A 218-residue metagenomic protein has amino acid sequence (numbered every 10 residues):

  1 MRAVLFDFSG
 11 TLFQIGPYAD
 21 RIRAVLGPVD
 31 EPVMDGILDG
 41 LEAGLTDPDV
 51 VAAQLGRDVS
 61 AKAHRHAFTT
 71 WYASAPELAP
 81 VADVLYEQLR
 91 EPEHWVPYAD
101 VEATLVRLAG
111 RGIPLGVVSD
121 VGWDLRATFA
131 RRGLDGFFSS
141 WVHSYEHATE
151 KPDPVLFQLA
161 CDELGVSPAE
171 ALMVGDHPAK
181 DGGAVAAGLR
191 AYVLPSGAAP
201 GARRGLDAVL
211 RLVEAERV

Functional and structural regions predicted by a protein language model:
M1-A99, G110-R111: N-terminal helical cap/lid subdomain that shapes the substrate entry/recognition surface in HAD-like hydrolases
M1-F6, G10, L78-P80, E102 (+3 more regions): Asp-based, Mg2+/Mn2+-dependent phosphohydrolase catalytic module
